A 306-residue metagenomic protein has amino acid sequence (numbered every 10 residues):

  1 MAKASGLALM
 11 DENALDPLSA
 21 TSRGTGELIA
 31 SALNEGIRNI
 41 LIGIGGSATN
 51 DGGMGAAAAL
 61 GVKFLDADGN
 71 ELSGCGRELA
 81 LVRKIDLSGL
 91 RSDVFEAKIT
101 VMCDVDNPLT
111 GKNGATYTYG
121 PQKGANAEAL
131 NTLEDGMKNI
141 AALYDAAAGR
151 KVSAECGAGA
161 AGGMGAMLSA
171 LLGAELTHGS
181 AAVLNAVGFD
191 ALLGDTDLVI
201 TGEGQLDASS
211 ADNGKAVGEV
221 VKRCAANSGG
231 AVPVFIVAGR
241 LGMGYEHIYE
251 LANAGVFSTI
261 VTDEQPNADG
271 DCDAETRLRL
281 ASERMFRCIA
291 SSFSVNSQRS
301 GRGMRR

Functional and structural regions predicted by a protein language model:
M1-I44, A48-R306: N-terminal loops that bind phosphate or other acidic moieties and the adjacent beta-alpha structural core
